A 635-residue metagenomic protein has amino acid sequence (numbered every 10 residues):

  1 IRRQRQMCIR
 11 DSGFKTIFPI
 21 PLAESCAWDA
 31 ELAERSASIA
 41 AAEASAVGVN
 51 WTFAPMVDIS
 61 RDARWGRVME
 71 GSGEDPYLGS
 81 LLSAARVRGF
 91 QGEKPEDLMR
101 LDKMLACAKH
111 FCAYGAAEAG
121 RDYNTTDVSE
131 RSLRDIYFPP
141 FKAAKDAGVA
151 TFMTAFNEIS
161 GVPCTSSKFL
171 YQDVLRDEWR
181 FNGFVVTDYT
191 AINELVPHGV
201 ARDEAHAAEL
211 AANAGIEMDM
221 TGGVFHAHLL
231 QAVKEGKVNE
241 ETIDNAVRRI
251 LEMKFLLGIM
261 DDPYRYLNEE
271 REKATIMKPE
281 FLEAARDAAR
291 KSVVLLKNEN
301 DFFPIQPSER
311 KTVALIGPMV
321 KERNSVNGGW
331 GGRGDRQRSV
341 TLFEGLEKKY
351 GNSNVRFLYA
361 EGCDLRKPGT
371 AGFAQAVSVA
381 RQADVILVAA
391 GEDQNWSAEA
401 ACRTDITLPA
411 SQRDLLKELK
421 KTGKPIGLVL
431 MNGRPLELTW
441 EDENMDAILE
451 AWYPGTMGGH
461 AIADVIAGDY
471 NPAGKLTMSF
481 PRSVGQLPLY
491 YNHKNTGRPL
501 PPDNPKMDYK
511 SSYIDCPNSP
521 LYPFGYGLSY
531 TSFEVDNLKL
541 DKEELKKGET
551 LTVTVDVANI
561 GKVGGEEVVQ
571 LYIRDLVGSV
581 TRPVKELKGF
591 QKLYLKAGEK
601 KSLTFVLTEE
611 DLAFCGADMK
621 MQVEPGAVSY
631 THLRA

Functional and structural regions predicted by a protein language model:
I1-C615, P625-Y630: Glycoside hydrolase catalytic-domain context in secreted enzymes
